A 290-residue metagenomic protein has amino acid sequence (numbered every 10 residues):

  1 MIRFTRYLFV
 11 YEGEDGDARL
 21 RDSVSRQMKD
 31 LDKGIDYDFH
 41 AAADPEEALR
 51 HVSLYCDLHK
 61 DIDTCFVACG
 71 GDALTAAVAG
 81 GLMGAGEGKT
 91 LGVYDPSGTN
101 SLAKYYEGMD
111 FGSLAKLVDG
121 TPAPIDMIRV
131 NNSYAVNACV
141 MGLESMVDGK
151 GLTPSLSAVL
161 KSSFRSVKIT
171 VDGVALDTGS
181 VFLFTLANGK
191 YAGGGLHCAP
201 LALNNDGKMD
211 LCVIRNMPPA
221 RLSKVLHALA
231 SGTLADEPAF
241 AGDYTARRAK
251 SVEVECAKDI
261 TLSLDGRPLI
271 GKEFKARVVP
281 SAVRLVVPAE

Functional and structural regions predicted by a protein language model:
M1-C69, A76, G80-G81, E87: ATP/NTP phosphate-donor binding region
L8, G16-R19, A42, G84-T185: Catalytic core of DAGKc-family lipid kinases
Y11-E14, P96, I214-N216, P288: Cofactor-binding loop segments of dinucleotide-utilizing enzymes, especially the Rossmann-like FAD- and NAD(P)+-binding
E144, T185-P200, P268: Glycine-rich phosphate/pyrophosphate-binding beta-alpha loops
E144-V147, D177-G179, Y191-G195, P219-S223: Short acidic/glycine-rich loop or secondary-structure boundary segments that cap or lie
L152-P154, A192-G194, P200-S223: Gly/Ser/Thr-rich active-site loops/lids in small-molecule metabolic enzymes that frequently grip phosphoryl groups
S163-V167, S180-F182, N205-D210, R248-V252: A generic structural signal for short beta-strands and their flanking turns/coil linkers
V171-G173, L203, V213-E290: ATP/nucleoside-binding phosphotransfer catalytic cores, i.e., glycine-rich phosphate-binding loops
